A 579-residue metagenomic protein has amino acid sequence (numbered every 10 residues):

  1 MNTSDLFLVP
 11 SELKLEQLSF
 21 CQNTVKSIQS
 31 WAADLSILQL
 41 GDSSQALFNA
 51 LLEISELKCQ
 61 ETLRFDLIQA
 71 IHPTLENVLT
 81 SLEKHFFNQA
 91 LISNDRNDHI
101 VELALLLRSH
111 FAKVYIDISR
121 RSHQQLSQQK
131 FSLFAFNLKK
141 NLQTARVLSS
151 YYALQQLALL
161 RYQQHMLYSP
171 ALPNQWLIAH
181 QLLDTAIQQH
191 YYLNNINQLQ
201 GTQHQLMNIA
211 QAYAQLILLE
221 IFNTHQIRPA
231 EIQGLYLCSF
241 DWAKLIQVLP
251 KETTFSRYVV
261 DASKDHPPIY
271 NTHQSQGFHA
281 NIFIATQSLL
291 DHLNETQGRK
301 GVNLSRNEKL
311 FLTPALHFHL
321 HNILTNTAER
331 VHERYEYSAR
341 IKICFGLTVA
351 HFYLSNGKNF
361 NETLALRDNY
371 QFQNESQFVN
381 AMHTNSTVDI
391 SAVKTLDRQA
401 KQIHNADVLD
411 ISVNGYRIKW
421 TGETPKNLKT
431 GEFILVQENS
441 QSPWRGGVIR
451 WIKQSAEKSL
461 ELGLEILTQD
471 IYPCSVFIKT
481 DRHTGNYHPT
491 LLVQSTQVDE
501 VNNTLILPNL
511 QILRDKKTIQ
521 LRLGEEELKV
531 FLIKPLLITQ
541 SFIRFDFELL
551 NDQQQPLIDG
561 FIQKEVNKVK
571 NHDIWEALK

Functional and structural regions predicted by a protein language model:
M1-L177: Generic N-terminal leader/targeting and pre-domain segments
T3, P10-L15, V25, T286 (+4 more regions): Intrinsically disordered, low-complexity regions
Q175-T363: Extended, domain-scale alpha-helical bundle/helix-rich regions
N322, N326-S442, W451-I471, T480-G560 (+2 more regions): Short strand-loop-strand
C474: Anion-coordinating catalytic cores for phosphoryl-, nucleotidyl-, and glycosidic chemistry
